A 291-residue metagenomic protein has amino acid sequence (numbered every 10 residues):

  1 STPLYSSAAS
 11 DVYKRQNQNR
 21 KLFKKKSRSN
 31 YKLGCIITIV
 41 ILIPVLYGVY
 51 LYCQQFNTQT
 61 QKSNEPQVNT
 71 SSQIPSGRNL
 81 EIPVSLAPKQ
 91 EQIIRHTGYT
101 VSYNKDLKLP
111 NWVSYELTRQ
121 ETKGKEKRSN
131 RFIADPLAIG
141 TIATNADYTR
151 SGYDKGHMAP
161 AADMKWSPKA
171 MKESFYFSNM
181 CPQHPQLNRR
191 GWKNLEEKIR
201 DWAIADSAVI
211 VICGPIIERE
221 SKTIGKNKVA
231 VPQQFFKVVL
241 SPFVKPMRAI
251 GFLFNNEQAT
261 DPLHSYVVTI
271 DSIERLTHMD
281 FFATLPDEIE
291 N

Functional and structural regions predicted by a protein language model:
S1-Y13: Single conserved hydrophobic/aromatic residue that forms the stacking wall/gate of nucleotide- or nucleobase-binding
K14-N291: Domain-level detector for secreted/extracellular nuclease and nuclease-toxin modules, and for the ENPP-like C-terminal
